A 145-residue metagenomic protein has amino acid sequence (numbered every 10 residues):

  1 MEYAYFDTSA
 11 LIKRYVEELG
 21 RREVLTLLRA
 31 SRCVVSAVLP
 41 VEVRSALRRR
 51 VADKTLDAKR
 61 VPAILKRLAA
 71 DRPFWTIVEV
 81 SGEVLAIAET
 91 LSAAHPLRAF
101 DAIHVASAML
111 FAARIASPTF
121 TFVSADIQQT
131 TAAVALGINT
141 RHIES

Functional and structural regions predicted by a protein language model:
M1-E42, R50-A63, I138, E144-S145: Short, well-structured N-terminal submotif of metal-dependent ribonuclease cores
M1-Y3, A106, L110-S145: Acidic, PIN/NYN-like endoribonuclease modules and their adjacent C-terminal/linker elements
F6, V35, E79, A99-A102 (+1 more regions): Short beta-strand scaffold positions
L11, L39, V84, H104 (+1 more regions): Alpha-helix capping/helix-boundary segments
R29-C33, L91-P96: A short glycine/serine-rich beta->alpha loop
R49-R50, K54-S81: Helix-adjacent hinge/juxtasegments
A69, P73-H95, A102-S107: Acidic catalytic patch
